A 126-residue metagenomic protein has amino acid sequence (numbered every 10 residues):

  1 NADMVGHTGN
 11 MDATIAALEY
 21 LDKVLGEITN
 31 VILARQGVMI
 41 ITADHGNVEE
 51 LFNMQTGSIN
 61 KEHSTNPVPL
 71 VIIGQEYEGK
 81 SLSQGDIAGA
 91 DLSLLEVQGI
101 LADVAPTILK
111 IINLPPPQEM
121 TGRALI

Functional and structural regions predicted by a protein language model:
N1-I126: Feature captures the catalytic ectodomains and active-site-proximal regions of enzymes that hydrolyze or transfer
